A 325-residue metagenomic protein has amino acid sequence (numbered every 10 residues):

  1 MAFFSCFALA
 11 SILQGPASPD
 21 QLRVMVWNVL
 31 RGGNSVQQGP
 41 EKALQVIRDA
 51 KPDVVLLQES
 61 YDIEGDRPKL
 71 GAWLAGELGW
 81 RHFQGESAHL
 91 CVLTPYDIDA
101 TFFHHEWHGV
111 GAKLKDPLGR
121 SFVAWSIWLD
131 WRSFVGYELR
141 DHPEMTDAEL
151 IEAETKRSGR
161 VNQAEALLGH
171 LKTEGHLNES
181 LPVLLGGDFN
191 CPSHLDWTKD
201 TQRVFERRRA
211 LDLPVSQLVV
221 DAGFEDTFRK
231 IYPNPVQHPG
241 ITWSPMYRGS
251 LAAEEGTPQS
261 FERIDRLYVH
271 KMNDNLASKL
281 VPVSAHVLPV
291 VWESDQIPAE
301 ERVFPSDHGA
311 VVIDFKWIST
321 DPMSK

Functional and structural regions predicted by a protein language model:
A2-F7, I12-E77, L118-F122, I297 (+2 more regions): N-terminal, active-site-proximal structural segment of metallo-dependent hydrolase catalytic domains
L22-V29, A43-R67, A124-S126, A153-D200 (+3 more regions): Active-site beta-strand/loop signature of hydrolases that rely on acidic residues for catalysis
R31-G32, D62, D97-I98, L129-R132 (+4 more regions): Short, solvent-exposed loop/turn segments at secondary-structure junctions
V36, Q58-D141: Structured beta-strand-rich core segments of catalytic domains in phosphoester-bond hydrolases
Q38, K42-V46, K69, W73 (+5 more regions): Extracytoplasmic/secreted proteins, especially bacterial periplasmic and envelope-associated proteins
R48-P52, A75-G79, I98, K172-H176 (+1 more regions): Sec-exported extracytoplasmic/periplasmic mature domains
F103-E106, K113, T173-L184, C191-K325: Metal-dependent phosphoester-hydrolase catalytic domains
V135-S158, D200: A solvent-exposed, charged loop/short amphipathic helix patch at secondary-structure junctions
